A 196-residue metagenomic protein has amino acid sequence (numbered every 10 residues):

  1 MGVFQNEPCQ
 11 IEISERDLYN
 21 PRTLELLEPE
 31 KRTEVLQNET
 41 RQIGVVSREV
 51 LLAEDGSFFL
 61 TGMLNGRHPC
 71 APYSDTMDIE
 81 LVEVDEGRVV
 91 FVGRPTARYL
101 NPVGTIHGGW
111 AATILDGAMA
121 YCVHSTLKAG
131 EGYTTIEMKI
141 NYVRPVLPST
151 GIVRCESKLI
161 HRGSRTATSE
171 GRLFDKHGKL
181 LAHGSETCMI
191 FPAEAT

Functional and structural regions predicted by a protein language model:
G2-T196: Terminal targeting signals and extreme-terminal segments of soluble enzymes
